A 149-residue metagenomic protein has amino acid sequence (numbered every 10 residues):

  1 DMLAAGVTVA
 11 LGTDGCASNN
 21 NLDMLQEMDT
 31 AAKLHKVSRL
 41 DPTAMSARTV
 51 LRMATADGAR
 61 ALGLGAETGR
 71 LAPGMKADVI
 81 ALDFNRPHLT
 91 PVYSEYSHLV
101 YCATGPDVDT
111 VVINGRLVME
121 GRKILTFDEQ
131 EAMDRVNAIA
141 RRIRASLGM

Functional and structural regions predicted by a protein language model:
D1-P87, C102-T104: His/Asp/Glu-enriched, well-ordered alpha-helical/loop segment that forms or immediately abuts the divalent-metal
R52-M149: Active-site microenvironment of metallo-dependent hydrolases
